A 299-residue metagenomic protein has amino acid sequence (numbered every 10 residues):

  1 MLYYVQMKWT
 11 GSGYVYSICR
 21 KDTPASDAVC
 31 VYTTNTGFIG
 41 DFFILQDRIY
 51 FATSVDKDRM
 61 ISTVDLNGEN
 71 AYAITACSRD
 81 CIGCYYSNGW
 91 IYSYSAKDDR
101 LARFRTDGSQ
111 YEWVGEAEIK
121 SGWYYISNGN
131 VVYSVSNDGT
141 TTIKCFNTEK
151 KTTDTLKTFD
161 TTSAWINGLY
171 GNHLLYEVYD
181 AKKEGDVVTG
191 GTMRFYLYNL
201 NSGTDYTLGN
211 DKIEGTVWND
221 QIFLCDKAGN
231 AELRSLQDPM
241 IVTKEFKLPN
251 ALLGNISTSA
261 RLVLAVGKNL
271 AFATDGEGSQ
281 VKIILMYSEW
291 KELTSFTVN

Functional and structural regions predicted by a protein language model:
M1, T36-Q46, R79-N88, E118-G129 (+4 more regions): Repeated scaffold domains used in trafficking and secretory/extracellular systems, primarily beta-propellers
Y3-Q6, Y50-T53, I91-S95, V132-S134 (+3 more regions): Residue position within the beta-strands of beta-propeller blades
M7-S12, S54-D58, K97-D99, S136-T140 (+3 more regions): Short glycine/acidic-enriched loop and turn motifs that connect beta-strands
S17-C19, M60-S62, R100-A102, T142-K144 (+3 more regions): A short loop-to-beta-strand structural motif that recurs across blades of beta-propeller domains
D22-S26, V64-E69, R105-S109, F146-K151 (+3 more regions): Short loop/turn segments that connect beta-strands within beta-propeller blades
D27-T33, E69-A76, Q110-E116, T152-T158 (+2 more regions): A short beta-strand motif characteristic of beta-propeller blades
I82-F146: Solenoidal tandem-repeat scaffolds enriched in leucines and small polar residues
A181, Y198, T204-G209, I213-N219 (+1 more regions): Hydrophilic extracytoplasmic domains
